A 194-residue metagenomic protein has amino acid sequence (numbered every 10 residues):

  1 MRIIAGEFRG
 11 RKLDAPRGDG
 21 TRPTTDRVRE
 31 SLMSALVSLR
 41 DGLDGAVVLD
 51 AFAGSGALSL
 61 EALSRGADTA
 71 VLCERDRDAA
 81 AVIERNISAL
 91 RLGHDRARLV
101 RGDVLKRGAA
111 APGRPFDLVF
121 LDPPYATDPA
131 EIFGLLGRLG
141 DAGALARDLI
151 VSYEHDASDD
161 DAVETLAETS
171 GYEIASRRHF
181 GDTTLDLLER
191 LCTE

Functional and structural regions predicted by a protein language model:
M1-E194: Class I S-adenosyl-L-methionine-dependent methyltransferase catalytic core
